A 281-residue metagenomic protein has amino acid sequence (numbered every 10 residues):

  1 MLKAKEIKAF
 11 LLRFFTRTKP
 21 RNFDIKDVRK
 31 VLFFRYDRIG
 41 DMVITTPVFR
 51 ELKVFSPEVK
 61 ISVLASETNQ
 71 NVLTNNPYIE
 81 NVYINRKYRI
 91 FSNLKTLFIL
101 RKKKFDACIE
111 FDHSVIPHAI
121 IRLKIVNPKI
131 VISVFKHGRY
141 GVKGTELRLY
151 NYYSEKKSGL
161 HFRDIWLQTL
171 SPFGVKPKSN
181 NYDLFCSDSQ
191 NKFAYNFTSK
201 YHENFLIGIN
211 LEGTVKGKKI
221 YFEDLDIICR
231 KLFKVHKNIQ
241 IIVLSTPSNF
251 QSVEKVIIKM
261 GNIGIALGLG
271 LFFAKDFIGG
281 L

Functional and structural regions predicted by a protein language model:
M1-L281: Catalytic machinery of carbohydrate-active enzymes, primarily nucleotide-sugar-dependent glycosyltransferases
